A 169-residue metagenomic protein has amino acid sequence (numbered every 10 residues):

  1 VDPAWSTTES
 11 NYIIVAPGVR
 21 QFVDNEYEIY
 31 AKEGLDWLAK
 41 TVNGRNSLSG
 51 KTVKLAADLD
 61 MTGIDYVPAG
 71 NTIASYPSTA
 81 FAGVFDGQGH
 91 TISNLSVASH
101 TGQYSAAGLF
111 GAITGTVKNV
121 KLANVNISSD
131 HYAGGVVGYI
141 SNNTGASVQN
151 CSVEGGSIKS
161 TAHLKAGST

Functional and structural regions predicted by a protein language model:
V1-T169: Surface-exposed repetitive/solenoidal architectures
